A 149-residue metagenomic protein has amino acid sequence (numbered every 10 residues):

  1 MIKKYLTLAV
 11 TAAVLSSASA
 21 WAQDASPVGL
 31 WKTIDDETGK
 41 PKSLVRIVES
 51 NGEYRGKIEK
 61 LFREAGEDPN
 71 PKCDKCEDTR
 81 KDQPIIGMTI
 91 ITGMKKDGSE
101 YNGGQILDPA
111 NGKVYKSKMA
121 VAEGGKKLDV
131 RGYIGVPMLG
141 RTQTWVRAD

Functional and structural regions predicted by a protein language model:
M1-A9: Bacterial N-terminal signal peptides that target proteins for export
A9-S17: Bacterial N-terminal signal peptides
A18-D24: Sec/Tat signal peptide C-region and signal peptidase I cleavage site
D24-L30, D97-G104, K126-D129: Short, hydrophobic/aromatic-rich segments at coil-to-beta transitions
D35-S117: Central antiparallel beta-sheet cores of small beta-barrel/beta-sandwich binding domains
C76-D82, D129-V136: Short aromatic-glycine motifs in intrinsically disordered, low-complexity regions
K116-V121, K126-D129, Y133: C-terminal terminal-subdomain/extension
K127, I134-D149: Edge beta-strand at a domain terminus
